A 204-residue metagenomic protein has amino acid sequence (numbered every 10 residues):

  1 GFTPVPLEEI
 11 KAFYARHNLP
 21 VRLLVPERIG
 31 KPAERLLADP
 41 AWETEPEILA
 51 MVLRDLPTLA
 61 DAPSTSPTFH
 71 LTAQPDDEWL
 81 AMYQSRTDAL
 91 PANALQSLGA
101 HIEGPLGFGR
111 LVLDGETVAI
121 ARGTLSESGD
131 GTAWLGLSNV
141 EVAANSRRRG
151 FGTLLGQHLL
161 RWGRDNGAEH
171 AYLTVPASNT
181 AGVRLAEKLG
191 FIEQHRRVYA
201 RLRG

Functional and structural regions predicted by a protein language model:
F2-E78, D88-P91, A200-R201: Acyl-donor-binding surface of acyltransferase catalytic domains
T3-K11, N139-V142, R148-D165, H170 (+1 more regions): Conserved acetyl-CoA-binding loop-helix of GNAT-fold acetyltransferases
H17-E27, G163-V175: Conserved GNAT acetyl-CoA-binding A-motif
G30-T44, T153, A177-R196: Conserved active-site alpha-helix within GNAT-family acetyltransferase domains
P46, T117-A119, H195: A structural microfeature
Q74-L106: Internal catalytic-core helix/loop-beta-alpha segment that presents or stabilizes conserved functional determinants
Q96-V142: A conserved beta-strand-loop-helix scaffold within acyl/acetyltransferase catalytic domains
A143-N145, A177-S178: Active-site acidic-Proline motif in GNAT/NAT acetyltransferases
